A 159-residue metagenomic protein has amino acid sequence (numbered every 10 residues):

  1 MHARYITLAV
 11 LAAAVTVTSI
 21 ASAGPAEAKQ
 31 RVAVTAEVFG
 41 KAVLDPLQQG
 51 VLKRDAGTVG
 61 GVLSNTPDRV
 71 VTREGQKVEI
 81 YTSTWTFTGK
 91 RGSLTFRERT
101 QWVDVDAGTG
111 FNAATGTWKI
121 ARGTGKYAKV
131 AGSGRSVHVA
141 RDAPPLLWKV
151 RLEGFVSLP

Functional and structural regions predicted by a protein language model:
M1-A9: Bacterial N-terminal signal peptides that target proteins for export
V15-G24: C-terminal segment of classical bacterial N-terminal signal peptides
G24-P159: Beta-strand-enriched cores of mature, soluble protein domains
